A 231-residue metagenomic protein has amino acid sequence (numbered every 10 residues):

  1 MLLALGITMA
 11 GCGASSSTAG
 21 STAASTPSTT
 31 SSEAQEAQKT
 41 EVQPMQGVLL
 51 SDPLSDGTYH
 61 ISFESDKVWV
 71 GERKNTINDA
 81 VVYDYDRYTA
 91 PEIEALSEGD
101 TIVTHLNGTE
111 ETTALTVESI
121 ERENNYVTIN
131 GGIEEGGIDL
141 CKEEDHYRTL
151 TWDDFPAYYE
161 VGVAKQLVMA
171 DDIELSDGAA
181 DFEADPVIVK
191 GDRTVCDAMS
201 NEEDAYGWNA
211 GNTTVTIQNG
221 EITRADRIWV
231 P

Functional and structural regions predicted by a protein language model:
M1-A4: Sec-dependent N-terminal signal peptides
T8-G11: C-terminal motif of bacterial Sec signal peptides marking the signal peptidase cleavage site
G13-S16: Bacterial signal peptide processing site
T18-A34: Extracellular mucin-like PTS domains
S32-P231: Solvent-exposed hydroxyl-ligand-binding patches built from regularly spaced Ser/Thr and small hydrophobics
